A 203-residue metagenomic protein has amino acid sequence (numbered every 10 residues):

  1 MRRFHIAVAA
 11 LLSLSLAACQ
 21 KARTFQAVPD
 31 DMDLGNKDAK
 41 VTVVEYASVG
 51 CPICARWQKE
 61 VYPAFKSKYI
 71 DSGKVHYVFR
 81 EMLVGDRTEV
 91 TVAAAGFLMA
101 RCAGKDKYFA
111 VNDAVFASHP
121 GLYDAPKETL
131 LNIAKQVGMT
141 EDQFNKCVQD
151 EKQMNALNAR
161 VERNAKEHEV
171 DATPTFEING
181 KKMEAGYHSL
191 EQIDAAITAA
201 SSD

Functional and structural regions predicted by a protein language model:
R2-D86, N158-E167, A199-D203: Extracytoplasmic thiol/disulfide redox context detector
R2-H5, K21-A22, S48, Y62 (+1 more regions): C-terminal cap of thioredoxin/glutaredoxin-like
A9, V44, P120, A134 (+1 more regions): Short, flexible active-site loop motifs that bind/organize anionic cofactors or intermediates
D31, V84, S118, N145 (+2 more regions): Conserved short-loop catalytic and cofactor-binding motifs
N36, E45, T91, Q136-G138: Short hydrophobic/aromatic segments of transmembrane alpha-helices and their interfaces
D38, M99, S189: Short, flexible micro-motifs
A39-T42, G73, A95, V137 (+1 more regions): Envelope-exposed proteins and targeting segments
V49, A55-K135: Structural alpha/beta surface segment adjacent to cysteine/selenocysteine redox centers across thiol/disulfide enzymes
